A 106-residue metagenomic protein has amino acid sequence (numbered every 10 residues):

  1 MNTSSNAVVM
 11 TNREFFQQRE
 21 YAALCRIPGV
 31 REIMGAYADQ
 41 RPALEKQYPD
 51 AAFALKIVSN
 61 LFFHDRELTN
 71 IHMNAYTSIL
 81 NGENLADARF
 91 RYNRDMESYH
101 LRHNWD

Functional and structural regions predicted by a protein language model:
M1-A7: Acidic, proline-/serine-/threonine-rich low-complexity intrinsically disordered repeat tracts
A7-M34: Short terminal alpha-helical segments
V8-V9, I71, I79, M96: Short hydrophobic transmembrane-like helices used for membrane targeting/insertion
R13, R31, R89-R94, R102: Basic polycationic patches enriched in arginine
A43, Q47-R91: Acidic, low-complexity, intrinsically disordered interaction modules
N104-D106: Short acidic DE-rich linear segments
